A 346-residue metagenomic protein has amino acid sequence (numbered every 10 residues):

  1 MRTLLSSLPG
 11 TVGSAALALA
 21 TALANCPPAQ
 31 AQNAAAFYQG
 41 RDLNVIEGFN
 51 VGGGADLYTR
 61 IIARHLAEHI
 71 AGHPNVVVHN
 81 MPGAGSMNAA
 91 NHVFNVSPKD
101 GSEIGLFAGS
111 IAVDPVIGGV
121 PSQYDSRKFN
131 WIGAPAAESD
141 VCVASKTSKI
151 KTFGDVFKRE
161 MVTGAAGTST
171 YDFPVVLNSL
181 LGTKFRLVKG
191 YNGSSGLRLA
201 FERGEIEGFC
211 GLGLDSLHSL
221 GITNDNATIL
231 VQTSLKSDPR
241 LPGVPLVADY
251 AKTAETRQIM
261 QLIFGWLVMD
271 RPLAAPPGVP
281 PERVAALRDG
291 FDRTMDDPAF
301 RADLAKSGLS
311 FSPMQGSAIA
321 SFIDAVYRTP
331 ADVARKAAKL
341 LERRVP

Functional and structural regions predicted by a protein language model:
T3, G10-N25: Bacterial N-terminal signal peptides
N25-A31: Sec/Tat signal peptide C-region and signal peptidase I cleavage site
F37-Q39, L43, E68-G72, H92-E103 (+4 more regions): Hinge/capping helix and adjacent helix->loop/strand transition within the periplasmic-binding protein
Q39-R41, N226, V279-P346: An extracytoplasmic/periplasmic, membrane-proximal ligand-sensing/linker region
V45-R60, G83-G85, G164-T170: Extracytoplasmic "Venus flytrap"
I62, A84-S86, G101-D114, A134-A136 (+1 more regions): Ligand-binding clamshell of periplasmic/extracellular solute-binding protein-like
G109-P121, Y171-L180, R203, G208-Y250: A ligand-binding cleft/hinge motif common to bilobed small-molecule-binding domains
